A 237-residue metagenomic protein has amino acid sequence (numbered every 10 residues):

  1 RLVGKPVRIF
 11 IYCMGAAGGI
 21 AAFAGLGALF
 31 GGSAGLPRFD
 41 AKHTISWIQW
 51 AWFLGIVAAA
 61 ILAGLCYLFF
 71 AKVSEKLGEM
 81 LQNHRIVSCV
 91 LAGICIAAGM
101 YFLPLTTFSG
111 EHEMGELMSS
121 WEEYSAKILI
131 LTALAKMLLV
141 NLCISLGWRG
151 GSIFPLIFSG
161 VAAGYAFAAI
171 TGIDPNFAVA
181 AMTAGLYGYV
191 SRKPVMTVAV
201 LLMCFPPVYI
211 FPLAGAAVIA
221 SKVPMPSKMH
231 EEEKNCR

Functional and structural regions predicted by a protein language model:
R1-R237: Alpha-helical transmembrane segments and immediately membrane-proximal extracytoplasmic
